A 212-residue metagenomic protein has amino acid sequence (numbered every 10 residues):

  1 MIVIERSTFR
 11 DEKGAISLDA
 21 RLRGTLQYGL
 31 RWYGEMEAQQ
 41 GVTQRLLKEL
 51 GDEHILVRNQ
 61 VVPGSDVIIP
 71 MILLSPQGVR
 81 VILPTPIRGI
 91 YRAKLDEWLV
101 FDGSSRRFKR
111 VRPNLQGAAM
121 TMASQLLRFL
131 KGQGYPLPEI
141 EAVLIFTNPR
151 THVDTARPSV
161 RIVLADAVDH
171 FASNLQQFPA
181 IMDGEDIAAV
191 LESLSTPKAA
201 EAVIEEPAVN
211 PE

Functional and structural regions predicted by a protein language model:
M1-V67, S75-V79, T85-A93, V100-E212: Surface-exposed interaction regions that form or flank ligand-binding interfaces
P70: Phosphate-centric recognition/catalysis
